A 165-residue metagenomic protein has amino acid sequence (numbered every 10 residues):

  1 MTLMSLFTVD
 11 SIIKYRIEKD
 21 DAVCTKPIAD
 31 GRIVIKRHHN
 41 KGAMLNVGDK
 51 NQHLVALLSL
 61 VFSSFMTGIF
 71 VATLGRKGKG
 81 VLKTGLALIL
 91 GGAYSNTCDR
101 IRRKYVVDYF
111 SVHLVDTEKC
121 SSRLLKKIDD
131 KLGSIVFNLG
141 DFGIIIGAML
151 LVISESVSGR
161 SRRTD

Functional and structural regions predicted by a protein language model:
M1-D165: Alpha-helical transmembrane bundles and membrane-interface segments of multipass inner-membrane proteins
